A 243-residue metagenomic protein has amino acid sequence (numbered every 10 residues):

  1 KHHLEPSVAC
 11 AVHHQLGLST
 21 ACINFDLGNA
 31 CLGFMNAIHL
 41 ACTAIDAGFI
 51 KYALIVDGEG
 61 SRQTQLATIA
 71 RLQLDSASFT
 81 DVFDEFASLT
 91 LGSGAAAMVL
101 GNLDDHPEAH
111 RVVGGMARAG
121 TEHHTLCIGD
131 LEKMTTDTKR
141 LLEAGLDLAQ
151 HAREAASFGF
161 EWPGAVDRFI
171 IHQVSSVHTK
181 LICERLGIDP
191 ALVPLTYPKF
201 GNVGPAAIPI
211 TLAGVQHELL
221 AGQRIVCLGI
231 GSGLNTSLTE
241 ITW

Functional and structural regions predicted by a protein language model:
K1-P6, S19, D26-D46, L146-A149 (+1 more regions): Claisen-condensing/thiolase-fold acyl-transfer catalytic domains that form or cleave C-C bonds in fatty acid
H3-L18, Q63-A77, T125, H178-I188: Acidic-glycine-rich active-site phosphate/pyrophosphate-binding loop
S19-I23, A47-A53, E85-F86, G94-A95 (+3 more regions): Short coil/turn connectors at secondary-structure junctions
G28, A53-E59, L100, C227-G231: Short beta-strand segments
F49-T68, G120-H124: Acyl-CoA/ACP chain-elongation machinery
L74-E143, I230, T242-W243: Condensing-enzyme catalytic core mediating Claisen C-C bond formation in acyl metabolism
T125-F169: Oxyanion-binding "anion nests"
